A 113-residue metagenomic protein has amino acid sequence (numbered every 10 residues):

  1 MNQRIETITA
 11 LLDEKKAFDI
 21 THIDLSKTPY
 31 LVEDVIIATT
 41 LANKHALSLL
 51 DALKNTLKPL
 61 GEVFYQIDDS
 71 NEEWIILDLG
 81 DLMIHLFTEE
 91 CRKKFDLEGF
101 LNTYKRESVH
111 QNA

Functional and structural regions predicted by a protein language model:
M1-V32, L41-I75, L82, E89-K93 (+1 more regions): Polybasic/polar functional segments that serve as interface/processing modules
